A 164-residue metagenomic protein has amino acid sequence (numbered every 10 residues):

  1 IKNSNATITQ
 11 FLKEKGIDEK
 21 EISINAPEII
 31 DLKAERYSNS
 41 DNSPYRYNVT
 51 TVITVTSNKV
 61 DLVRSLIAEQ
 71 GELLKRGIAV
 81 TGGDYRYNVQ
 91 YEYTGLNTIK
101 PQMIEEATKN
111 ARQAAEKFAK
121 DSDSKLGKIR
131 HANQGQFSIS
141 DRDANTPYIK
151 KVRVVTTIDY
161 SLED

Functional and structural regions predicted by a protein language model:
I1-D164: Short, charged, surface-exposed interaction patches
